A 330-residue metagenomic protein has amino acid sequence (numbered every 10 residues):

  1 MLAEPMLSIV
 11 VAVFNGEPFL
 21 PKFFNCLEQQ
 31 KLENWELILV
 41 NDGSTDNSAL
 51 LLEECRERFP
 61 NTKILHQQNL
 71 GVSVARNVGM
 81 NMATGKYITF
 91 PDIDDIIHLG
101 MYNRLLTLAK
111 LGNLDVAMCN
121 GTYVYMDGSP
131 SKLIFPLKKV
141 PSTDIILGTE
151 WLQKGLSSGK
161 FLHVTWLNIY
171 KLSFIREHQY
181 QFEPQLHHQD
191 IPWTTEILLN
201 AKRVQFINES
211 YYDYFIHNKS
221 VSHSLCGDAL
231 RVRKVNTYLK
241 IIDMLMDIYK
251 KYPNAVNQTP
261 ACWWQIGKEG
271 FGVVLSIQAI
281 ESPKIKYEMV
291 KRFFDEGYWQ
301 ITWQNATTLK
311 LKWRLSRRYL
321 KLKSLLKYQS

Functional and structural regions predicted by a protein language model:
P5-S8, E36, P192: Cell-envelope/extracellular polymer assembly enzymes that use nucleotide-activated donors
N15-Q29: Short, well-formed alpha-helical segments that are part of the catalytic scaffolds of diverse glycosyltransferases
N34-G43, K63-Q68, I93: Short beta-strand/loop segment that forms part of the nucleotide-sugar
N41-L51: A conserved acidic beta->alpha catalytic loop
Q67-A83, I93: Glycine-rich, basic loop-to-helix element that forms the pyrophosphate-binding segment of sugar-nucleotide handling
V72, I93-F206, Y212-R231: Donor-binding/catalytic cores of nucleotide-activated saccharide and glycerol-phosphate transferases/polymerases
I88: Short aromatic/hydrophobic "clamp" motif used to bind/position activated sugar donors
L275-S330: Membrane-interface aromatic/basic loop that binds lipid-linked glycans or pyrophosphate carriers, typified by
